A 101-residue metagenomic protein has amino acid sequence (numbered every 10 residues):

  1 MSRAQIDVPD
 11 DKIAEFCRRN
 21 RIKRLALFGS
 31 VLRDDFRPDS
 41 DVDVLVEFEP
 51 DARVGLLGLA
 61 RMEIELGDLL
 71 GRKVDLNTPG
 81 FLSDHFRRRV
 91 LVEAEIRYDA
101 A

Functional and structural regions predicted by a protein language model:
M1-A26, L32-D34, P38, E49-A101: Catalytic core of pol beta-like nucleotidyltransferases
P38-V44: A short, structured beta-strand/loop element
